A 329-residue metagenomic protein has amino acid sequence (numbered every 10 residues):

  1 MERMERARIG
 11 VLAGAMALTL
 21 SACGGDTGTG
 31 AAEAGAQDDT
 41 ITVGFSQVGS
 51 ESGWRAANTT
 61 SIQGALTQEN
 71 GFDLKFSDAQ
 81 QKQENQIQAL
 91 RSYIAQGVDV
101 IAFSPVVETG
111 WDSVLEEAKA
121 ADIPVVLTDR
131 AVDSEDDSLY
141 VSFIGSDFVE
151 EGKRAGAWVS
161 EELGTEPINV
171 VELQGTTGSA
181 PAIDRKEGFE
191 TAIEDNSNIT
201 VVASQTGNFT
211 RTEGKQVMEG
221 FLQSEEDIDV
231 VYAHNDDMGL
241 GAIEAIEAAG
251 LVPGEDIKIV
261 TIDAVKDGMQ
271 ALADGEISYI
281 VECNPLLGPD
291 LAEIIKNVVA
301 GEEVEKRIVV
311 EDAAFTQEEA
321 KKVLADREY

Functional and structural regions predicted by a protein language model:
E2-R8, L12, M16-Y329: A residue-level marker of the well-folded mature domains of exported/periplasmic proteins
